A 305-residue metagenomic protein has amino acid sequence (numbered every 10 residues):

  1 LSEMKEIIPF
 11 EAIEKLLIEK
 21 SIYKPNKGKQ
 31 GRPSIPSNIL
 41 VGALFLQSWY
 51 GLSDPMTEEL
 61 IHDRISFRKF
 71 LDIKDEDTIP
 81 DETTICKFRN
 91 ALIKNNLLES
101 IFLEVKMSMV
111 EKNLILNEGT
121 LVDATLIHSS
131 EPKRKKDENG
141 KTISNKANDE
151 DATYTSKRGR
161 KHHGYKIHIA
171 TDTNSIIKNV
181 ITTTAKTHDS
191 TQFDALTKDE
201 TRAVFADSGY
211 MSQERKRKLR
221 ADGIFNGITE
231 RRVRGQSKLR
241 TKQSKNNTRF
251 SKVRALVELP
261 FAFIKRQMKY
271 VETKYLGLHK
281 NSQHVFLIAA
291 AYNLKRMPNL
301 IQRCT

Functional and structural regions predicted by a protein language model:
L1-G28: Basic, low-complexity segments
P9, G31-N38, D77, R249 (+3 more regions): Secondary-structure capping and boundary motifs in well-ordered enzyme cores
P25-P33, K74, Y275-G277: A short glycine/serine-rich beta->alpha loop
I39-G51: Alpha-helical support elements that line or immediately flank enzyme active sites and cofactor-binding pockets
P55, E59-H62, D72, P80-R220 (+3 more regions): Polybasic low-complexity intrinsically disordered regions
F67-D77: Helix-terminus loop motifs that line ligand-binding clefts
R202-A203, S208-K280, F286: Helix-centered, glycine/charged polyanion-binding patches within enzymatic domains that contact phosphate-containing
H279-N281, V285-T305: Charge-patterned, long linear interaction tracts outside catalytic cores
